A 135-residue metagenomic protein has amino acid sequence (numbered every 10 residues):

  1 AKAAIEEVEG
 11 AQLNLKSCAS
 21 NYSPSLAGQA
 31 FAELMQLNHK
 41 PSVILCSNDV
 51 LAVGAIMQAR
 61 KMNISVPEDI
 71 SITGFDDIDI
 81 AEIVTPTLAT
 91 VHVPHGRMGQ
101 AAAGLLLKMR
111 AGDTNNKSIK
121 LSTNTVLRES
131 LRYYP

Functional and structural regions predicted by a protein language model:
A1-P135: Bacterial carbohydrate/catabolite-sensing allosteric modules
